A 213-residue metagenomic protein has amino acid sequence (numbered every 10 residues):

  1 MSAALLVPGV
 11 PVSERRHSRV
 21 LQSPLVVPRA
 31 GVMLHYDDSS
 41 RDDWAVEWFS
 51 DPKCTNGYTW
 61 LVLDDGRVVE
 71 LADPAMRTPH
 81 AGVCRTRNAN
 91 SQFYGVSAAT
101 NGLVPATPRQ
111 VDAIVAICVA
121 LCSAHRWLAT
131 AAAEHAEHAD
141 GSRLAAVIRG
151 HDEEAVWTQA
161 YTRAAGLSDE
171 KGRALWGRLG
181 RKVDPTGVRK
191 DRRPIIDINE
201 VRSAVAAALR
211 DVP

Functional and structural regions predicted by a protein language model:
M1-E14, L21-V26, N101-P213: Basic/polar, cationic surfaces and motifs that engage anionic cell-wall and phosphate/carboxylate ligands
S2-T130: Active-site-adjacent loop/helix surface patches within enzyme catalytic domains that shape the substrate-binding cleft
